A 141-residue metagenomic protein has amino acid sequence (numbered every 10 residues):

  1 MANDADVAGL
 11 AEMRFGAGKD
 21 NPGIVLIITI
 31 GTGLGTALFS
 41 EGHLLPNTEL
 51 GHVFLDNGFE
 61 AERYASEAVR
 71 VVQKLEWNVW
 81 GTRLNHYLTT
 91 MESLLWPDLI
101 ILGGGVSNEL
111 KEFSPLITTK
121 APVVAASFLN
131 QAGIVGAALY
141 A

Functional and structural regions predicted by a protein language model:
M1-D4: General beta-strand structural signal in soluble alpha/beta enzymes
A11-T29, L38-A141: ATP-binding/phosphotransfer module of carbohydrate and carboxylate kinases, centering on a glycine-rich
